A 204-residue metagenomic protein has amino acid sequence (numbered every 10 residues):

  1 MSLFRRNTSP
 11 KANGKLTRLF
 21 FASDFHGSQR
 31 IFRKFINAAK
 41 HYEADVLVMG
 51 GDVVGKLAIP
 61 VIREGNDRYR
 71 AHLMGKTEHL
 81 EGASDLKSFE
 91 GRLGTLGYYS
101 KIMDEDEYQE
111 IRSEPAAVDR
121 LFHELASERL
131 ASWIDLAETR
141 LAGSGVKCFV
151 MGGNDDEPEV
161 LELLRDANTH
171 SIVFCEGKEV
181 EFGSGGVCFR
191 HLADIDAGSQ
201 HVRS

Functional and structural regions predicted by a protein language model:
M1-T8: Long, low-complexity intrinsically disordered regions enriched in Ser/Thr, Asp/Glu, Pro/Gly
S2, Q29-G183: Core catalytic region of metal-dependent phosphoesterases/phosphodiesterases, especially metallo-beta-lactamase-like
T8-N13, E110-E114: Short amphipathic alpha-helical segments, especially helix-boundary/capping motifs
P10-L19, E179-F189: Beta-strand-turn-beta hairpins that frame and shape the catalytic cleft of phosphate-ester-processing enzymes
L19-D24, L47-M49: Short, hydrophobic/glycine-enriched beta-strand segments
S23, G152, K178, H191-A193: Residues at the C-termini of beta-strands that transition into short coil/loop
S184-S204: Binuclear metal-dependent hydrolase catalytic cores centered on His/Asp/Glu-rich metal-binding motifs
